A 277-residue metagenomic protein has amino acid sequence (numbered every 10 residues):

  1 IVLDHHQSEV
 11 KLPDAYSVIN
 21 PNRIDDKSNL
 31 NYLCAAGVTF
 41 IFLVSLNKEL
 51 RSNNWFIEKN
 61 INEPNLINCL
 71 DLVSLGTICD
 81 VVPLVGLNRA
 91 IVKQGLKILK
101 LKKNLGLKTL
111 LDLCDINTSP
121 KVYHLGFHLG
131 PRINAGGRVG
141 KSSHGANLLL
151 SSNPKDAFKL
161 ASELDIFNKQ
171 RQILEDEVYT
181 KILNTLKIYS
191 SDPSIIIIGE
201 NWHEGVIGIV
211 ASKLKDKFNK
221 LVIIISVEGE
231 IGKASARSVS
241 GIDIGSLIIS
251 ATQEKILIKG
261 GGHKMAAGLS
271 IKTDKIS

Functional and structural regions predicted by a protein language model:
I1, K48-K275: Hydrophobic helix-and-loop "lid/oligomerization" segment in the mid-to-C-terminal part of catalytic domains
I1-P13, L221-V222: Short, acidic/small-residue loops that bind anionic groups at enzyme active sites
H5-S8, S17, N22-I24, E200-N201 (+1 more regions): Short, ordered loop/turn segments at secondary-structure junctions
D14-I57, L70-G76: Short alpha-helices
